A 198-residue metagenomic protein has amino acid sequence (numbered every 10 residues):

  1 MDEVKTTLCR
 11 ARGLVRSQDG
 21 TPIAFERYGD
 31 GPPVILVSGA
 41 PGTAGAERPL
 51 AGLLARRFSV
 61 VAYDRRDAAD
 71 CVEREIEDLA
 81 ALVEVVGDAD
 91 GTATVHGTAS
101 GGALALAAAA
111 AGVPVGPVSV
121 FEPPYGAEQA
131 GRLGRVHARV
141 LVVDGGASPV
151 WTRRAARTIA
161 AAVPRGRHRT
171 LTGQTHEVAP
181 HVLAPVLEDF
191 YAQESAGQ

Functional and structural regions predicted by a protein language model:
V4-R10, L14-D70: Conserved HGGG/HGGXW glycine-rich cap/lid loop of the alpha/beta-hydrolase fold
P49, A81, A107-A108: Active-site signature of alpha/beta-hydrolase-fold catalytic machinery across serine- and Asp/Cys-nucleophile hydrolases
V61-H96: Active-site loop/oxyanion-hole signature of alpha/beta-hydrolase fold enzymes
G91-G126: Conserved hydrolase catalytic core segment
P123-R135: Helix-rich cap/lid subdomain of alpha/beta-hydrolase
V136, V142-D144: Short beta-strand/loop motif that positions the catalytic acidic residue of the alpha/beta-hydrolase fold
P149-A155: Conserved alpha/beta-hydrolase "acid-adjacent" motif
P164-Q198: Catalytic active-site module of serine/aspartate enzymes centered on a nucleophile-bearing elbow/loop
